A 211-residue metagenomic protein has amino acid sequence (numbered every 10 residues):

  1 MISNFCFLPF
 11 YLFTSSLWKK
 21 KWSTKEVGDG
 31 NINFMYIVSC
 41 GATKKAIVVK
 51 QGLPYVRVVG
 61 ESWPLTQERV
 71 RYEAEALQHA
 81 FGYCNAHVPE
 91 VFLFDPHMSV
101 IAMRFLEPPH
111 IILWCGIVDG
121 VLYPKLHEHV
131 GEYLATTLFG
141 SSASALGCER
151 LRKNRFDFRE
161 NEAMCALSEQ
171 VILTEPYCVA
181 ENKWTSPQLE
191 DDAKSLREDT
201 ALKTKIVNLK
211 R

Functional and structural regions predicted by a protein language model:
M1-S99, E107: Conserved NTP-binding catalytic cores of kinases and kinase-like/nucleotidyltransferase enzymes across multiple kinase
C6-I32, E132-A166: Solvent-exposed, charged interface segments at domain starts and junctions
E61-S62, E68, I111-H129, A143-R211: ATP-dependent phospho-/nucleotidyl transfer catalytic cores
E73, I101-A102, R159-E162: Short alpha-helical interface elements
L77, G82-L151: Internal, well-ordered domain-core segments that constitute the primary functional module of diverse proteins
